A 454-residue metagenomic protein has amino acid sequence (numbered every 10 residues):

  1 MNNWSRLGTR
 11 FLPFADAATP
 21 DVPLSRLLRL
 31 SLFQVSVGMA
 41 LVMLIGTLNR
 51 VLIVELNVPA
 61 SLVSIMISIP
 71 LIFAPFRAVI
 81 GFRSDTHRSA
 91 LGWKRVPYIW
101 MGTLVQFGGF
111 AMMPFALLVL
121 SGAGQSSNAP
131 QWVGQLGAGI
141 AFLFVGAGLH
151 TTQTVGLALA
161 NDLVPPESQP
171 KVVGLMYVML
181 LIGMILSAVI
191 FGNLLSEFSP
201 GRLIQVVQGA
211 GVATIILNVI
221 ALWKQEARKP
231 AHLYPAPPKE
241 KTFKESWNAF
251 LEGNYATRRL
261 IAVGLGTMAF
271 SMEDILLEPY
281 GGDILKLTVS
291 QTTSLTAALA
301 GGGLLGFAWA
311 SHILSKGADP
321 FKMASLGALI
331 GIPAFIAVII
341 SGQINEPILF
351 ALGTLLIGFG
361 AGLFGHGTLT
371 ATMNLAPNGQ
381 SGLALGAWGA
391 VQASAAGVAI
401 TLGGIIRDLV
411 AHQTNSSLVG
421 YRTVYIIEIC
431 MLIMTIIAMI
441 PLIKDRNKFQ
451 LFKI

Functional and structural regions predicted by a protein language model:
M1-L24, N128-A141, T151-L157, N161-M272 (+2 more regions): Intracellular loop-helix junctions on the cytosolic face of multi-pass helical membrane proteins
G46-L62, I275-T292: Short amphipathic helix-loop junctions that connect adjacent transmembrane helices in Major Facilitator Superfamily/SLC
A60-S61, Q135-L136, P166-L175, V289-S290 (+1 more regions): Loop-to-transmembrane helix entry/capping segments in MFS-fold secondary transporters and related SLC/MFSD carriers
P75-G92, L195, G306-K322: Helix-to-loop junctions at the C-terminal end of transmembrane segments in multipass secondary transporters
I99-Q131, L329-N345: C-terminal ends and interior cores of transmembrane alpha-helices in multi-pass membrane transporters/permeases
T151-V164, L363-P377: Intracellular juxtamembrane helix-capping segments at the cytosolic ends of symmetry-related transmembrane helices
M323-G367: C-terminal transmembrane helical hairpin of 12-TM major facilitator-type secondary transporters
G379-V410: A late C-terminal transmembrane helix in Major Facilitator Superfamily
